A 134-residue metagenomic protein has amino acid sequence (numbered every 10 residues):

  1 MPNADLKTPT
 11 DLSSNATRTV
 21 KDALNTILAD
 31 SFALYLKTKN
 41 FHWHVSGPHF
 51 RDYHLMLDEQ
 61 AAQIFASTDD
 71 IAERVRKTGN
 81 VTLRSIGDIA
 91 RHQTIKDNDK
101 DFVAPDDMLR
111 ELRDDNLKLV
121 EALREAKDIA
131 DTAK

Functional and structural regions predicted by a protein language model:
M1-T10: Acidic, low-complexity proline/glycine-rich segments
T10-N25, D99-D107: Short, charged, low-complexity loops and linkers
L12-T19, L34-E59, R124-K134: Helix-loop segments that flank and shape redox-cofactor active sites
A16, E59, A66, S85 (+2 more regions): Short alpha-helix boundary/capping motifs
I27-T38, L57-I71, V75, L112 (+1 more regions): Alpha-helical transition-metal enzyme core signature, strongest for iron centers
V45-D88: Conserved alpha-helical segments that form or flank metal/cofactor-binding pockets of metalloenzymes
E73, A90-K134: Acidic/histidine-rich alpha-helical segments that form the ligand environment of transition-metal centers
